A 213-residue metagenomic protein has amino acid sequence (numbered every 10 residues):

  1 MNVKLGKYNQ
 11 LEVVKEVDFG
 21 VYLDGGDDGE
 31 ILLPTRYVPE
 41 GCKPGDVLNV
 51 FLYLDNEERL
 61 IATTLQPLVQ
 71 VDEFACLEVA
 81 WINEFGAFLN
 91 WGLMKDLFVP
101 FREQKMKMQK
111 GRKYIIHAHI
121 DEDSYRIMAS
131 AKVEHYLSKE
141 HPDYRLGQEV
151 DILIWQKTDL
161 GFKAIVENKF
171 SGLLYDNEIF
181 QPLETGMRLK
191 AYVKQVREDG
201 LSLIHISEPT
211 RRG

Functional and structural regions predicted by a protein language model:
M1-L5, D55-A75, R102-Q104, S130-L146 (+1 more regions): Short boundary/loop segments of OB/S1/cold-shock single-stranded nucleic-acid-binding domains
M1-N49, L54-N56: N-terminal, positively charged regions that mediate nucleic acid binding
L11-V13, G45-E58, L77-W81, R112-Y125 (+2 more regions): Flexible glycine-rich surface loops and low-complexity tracts that mediate binding to linear polymers
F19-Y22, F85-F88, L160-K163, L201: Short aromatic-glycine-enriched beta-strand elements
G29-C42, K95-K107, F170-P182: Beta-strand/loop nucleic-acid-binding surfaces
V69-Q70, C76-H141, W155: Intrinsically disordered, low-complexity linker/loop segments enriched in Gly/Pro and charged/polar residues
R145-L201: Aromatic-anchored, glycine/proline-accented short structural segments that stabilize local strand-turns or short
I204-G213: Single conserved hydrophobic/aromatic residue that forms the stacking wall/gate of nucleotide- or nucleobase-binding
